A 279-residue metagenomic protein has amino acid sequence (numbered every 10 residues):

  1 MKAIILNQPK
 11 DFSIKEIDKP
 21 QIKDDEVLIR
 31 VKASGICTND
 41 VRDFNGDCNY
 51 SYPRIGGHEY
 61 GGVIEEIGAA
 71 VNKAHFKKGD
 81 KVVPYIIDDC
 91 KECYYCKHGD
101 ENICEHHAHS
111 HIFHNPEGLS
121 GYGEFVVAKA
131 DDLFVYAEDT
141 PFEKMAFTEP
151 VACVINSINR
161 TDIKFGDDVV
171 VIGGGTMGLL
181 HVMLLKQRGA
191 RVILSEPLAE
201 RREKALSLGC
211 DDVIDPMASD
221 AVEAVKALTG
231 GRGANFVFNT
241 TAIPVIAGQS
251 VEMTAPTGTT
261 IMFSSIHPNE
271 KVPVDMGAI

Functional and structural regions predicted by a protein language model:
P20-S34, D47-Y94, A137-T140: Glycine-rich beta-strand-centered segment in the early N-terminal region that forms part of a ligand/cofactor-binding
K32-A33, I87, E101, G174 (+1 more regions): Short, surface-exposed secondary-structure boundary micro-motifs
F76-K77, I163, T254: Short, well-ordered loop/turn sites that connect or cap secondary structure elements
K81, D168, F236, G258-T259: Short glycine-centered segments of the SAM/dcSAM-binding site in methyltransferase folds
E92-I172: NAD(P)H dinucleotide-binding glycine-rich loop of Rossmann-like/cofactor-binding domains, especially the beta1-alpha1
E138-A218, E223: Mid-domain Rossmann-like dinucleotide-binding core that forms the NAD(H)/NADP(H) cofactor-binding site
L228-F236: A glycine-rich helix->loop->beta "capping" turn within Rossmann-like NAD(P)(H)-dependent oxidoreductase domains
P244-I279: Glycine-rich phosphate-binding loop and adjacent beta-alpha segment of Rossmann(oid) nucleotide-cofactor-binding
